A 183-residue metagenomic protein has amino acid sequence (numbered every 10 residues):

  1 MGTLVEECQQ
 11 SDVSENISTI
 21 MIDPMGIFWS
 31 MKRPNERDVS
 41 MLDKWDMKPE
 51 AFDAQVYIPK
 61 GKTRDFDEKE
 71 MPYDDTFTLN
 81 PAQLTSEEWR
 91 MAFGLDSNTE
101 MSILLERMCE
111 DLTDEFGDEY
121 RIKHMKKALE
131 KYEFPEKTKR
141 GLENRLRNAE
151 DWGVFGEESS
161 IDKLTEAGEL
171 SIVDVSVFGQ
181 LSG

Functional and structural regions predicted by a protein language model:
T3-G183: P-loop NTPase motor domains
